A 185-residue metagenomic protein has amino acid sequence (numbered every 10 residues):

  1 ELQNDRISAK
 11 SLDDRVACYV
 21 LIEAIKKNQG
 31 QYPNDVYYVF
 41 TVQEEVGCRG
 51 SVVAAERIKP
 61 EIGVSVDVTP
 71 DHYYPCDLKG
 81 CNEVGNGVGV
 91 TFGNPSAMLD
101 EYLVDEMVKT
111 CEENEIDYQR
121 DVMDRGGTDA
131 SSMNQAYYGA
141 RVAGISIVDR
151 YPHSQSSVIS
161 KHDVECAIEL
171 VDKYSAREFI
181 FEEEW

Functional and structural regions predicted by a protein language model:
L2-L12, G93, S154, V158: A short glycine/serine-rich beta->alpha loop
Q3-E45, A167-D172: Alpha-helical metal-binding/catalytic segments enriched in His/Glu/Asp
R15-C18, G47-G50, D129-A130, S154: Short glycine/serine/threonine-rich phosphate/pyrophosphate-binding segments that cradle anionic phosphate groups
Y37-T41, G63-D67, Q119-D121: Short, conserved beta-strand edge motifs with alternating hydrophobic and charged residues
V39-G47, T69-P70, D149-Y151: Acidic, glycine-rich active-site loops and adjacent beta-strand->loop/helix elements that engage anionic groups
G47-D117, E183: Metal-dependent peptidase/peptidase-like ectodomains
G89-I168, A176-W185: Active-site-adjacent substrate-binding region of metalloamidase/peptidase-like peptide-processing proteins
